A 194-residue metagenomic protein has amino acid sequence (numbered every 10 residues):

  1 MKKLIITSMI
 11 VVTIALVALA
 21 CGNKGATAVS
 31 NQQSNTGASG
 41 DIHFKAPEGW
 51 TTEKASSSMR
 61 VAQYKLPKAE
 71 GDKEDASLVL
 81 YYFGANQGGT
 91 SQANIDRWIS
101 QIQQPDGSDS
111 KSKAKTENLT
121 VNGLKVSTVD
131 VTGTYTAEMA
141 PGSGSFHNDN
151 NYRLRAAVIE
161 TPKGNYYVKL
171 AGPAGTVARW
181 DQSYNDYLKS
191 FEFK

Functional and structural regions predicted by a protein language model:
M1-I10: Bacterial N-terminal signal peptides that target proteins for export
V17-A20: C-terminal motif of bacterial Sec signal peptides marking the signal peptidase cleavage site
G22-K24: Bacterial signal peptide processing site
V29-E53: Post-signal peptide N-terminal segment of mature Sec-exported envelope proteins
A46-Q104: Secretory pathway targeting signatures of secreted, lumenal, and periplasmic proteins
W50, P162-K194: Surface-exposed amphipathic alpha-helical segments
V79-G88, K115-T116, L170-A178: Second-shell loop/turn segments in exported
I95-I159: Signature of long, low-cysteine stretches enriched in small and polar/charged residues
